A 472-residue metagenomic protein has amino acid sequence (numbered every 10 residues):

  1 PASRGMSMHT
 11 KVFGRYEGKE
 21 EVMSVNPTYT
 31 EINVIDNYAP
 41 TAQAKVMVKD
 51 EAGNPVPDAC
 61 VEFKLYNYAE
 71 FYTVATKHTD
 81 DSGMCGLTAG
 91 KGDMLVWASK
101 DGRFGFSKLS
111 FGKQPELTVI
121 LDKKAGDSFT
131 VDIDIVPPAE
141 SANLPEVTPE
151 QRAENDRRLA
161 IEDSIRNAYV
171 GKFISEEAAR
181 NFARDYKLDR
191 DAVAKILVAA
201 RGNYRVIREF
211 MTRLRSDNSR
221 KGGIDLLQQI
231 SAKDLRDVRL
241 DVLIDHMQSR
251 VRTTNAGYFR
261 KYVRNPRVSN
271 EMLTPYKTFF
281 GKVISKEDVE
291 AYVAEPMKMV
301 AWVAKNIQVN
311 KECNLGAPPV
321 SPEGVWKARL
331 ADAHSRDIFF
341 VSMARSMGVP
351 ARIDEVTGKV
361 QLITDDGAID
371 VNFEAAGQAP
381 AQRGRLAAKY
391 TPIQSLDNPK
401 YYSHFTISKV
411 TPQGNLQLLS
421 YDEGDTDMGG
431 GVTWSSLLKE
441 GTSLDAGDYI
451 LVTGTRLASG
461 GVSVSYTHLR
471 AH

Functional and structural regions predicted by a protein language model:
P1, V46, V61, T79-L87 (+3 more regions): Glycine-centered loop-to-beta-strand initiation motif
A2, E162-A328, I338: Secondary-structure boundary elements
Y16-Q43, A52, I353-T357, A368-G384: Beta-strand-rich domain onsets/edges
V22-I32, K124-F173: Compositionally biased low-complexity segments at domain edges in trafficked proteins and select soluble regulators
A42-Q43, E51-E70, G90-G92, I393-D422: Short, ordered, surface-exposed loop/turn motifs in non-cytosolic proteins
N67-G86, L109, Q413-L438: Short, acidic Ser/Thr/Gly-rich low-complexity loop/linker segments typical of extracellular and cell-surface proteins
M84-L95, K100-G102, S110-G112, D427-I450 (+1 more regions): Short Pro-Gly-centered beta-turn/loop motif in secreted/extracellular proteins
T467-H472: Conserved small/polar residues in nucleotide/adenosyl-binding loops
